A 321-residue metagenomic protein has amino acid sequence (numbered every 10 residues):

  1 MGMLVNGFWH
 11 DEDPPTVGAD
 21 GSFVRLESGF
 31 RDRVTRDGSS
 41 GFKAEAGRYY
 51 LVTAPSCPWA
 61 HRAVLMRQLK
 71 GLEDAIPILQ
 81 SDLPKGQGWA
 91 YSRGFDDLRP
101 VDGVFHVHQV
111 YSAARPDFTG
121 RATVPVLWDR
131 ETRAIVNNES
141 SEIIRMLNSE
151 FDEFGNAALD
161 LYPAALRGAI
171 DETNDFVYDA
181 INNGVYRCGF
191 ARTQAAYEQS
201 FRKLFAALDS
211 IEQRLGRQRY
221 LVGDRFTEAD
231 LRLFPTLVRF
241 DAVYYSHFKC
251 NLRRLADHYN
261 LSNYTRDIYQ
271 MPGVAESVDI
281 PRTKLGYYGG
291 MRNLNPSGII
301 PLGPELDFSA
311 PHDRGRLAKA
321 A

Functional and structural regions predicted by a protein language model:
M1-A321: C-terminal alpha-helical interaction module
